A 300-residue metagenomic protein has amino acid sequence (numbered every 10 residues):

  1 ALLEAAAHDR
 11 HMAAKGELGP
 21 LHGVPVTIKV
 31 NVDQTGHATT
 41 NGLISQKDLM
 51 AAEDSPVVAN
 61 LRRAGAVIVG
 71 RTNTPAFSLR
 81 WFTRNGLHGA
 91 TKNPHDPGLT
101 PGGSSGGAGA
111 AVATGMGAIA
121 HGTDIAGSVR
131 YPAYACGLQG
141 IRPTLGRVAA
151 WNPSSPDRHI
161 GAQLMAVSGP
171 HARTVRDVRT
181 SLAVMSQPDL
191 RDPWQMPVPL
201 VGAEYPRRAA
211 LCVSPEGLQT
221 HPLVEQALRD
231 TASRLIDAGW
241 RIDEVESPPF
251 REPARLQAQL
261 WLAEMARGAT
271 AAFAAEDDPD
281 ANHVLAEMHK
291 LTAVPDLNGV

Functional and structural regions predicted by a protein language model:
A1, V178, L235, A269: Residue-level signal for inorganic ion chemistry
A1-D48, S78-R80, L228, A254: Short, well-ordered alpha-helical
L21-N41, A203-C212, L260-V300: Short helix-loop capping/hinge segments that flank enzyme active sites or metal/cofactor-binding pockets
S45-L49, A166-R173, T292-N298: Short, well-ordered beta-strand elements within core beta-sheets of diverse protein domains
E53-L182: Short glycine/serine-rich loop segments
V69, R241-E246: General small-molecule cofactor/ligand-binding pocket signal
N85, G89, A254-G268: Charged, often glycine-rich, active-site loop that binds/positions anionic groups
R142-Q226, D230-T231, P249, A271 (+1 more regions): A short helix-breaking turn/cap at a secondary-structure junction
